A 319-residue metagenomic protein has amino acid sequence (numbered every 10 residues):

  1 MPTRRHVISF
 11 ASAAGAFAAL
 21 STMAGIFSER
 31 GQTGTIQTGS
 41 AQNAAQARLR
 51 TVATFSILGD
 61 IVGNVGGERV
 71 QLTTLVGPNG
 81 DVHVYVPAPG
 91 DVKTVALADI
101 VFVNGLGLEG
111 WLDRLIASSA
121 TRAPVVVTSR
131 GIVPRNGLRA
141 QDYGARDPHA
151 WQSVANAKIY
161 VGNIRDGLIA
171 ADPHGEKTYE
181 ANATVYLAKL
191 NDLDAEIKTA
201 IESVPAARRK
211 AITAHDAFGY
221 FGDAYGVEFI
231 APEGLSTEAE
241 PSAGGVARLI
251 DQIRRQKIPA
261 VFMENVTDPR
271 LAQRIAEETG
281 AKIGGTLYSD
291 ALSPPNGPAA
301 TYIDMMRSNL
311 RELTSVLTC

Functional and structural regions predicted by a protein language model:
P2-F17, S21-C319: Extracytoplasmic metal-acquisition and chelation regions
